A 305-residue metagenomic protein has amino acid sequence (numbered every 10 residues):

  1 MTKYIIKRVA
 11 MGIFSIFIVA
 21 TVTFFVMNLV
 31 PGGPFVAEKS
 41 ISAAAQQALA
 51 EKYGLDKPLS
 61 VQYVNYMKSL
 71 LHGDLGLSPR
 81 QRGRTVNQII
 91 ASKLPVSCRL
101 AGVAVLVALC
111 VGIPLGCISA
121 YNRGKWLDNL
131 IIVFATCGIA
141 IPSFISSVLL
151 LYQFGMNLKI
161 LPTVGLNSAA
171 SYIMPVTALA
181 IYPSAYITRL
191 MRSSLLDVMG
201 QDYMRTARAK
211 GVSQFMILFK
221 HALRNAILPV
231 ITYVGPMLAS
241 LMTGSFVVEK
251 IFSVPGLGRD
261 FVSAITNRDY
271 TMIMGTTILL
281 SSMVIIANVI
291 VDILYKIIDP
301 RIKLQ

Functional and structural regions predicted by a protein language model:
T2-K3, L94-L127, S143, L166-Q305: Alpha-helical transmembrane segments of integral membrane proteins, especially multi-pass inner/plasma-membrane
I6-I16: N-terminal signal-anchor/signal peptide hydrophobic helix marking the start of the first transmembrane segment
G12, K93, S97, V133-A140 (+1 more regions): Residue-level signal for discrete positions within transmembrane alpha-helices of multi-pass small-molecule
I16, A20, F24-L29, F144 (+5 more regions): Membrane-embedded alpha-helical segments of multi-pass transporters/permeases
I16-V64, R80, K159-M174: Hydrophobic alpha-helical transmembrane segments of membrane transport/permease proteins and related membrane-embedded
T23-L29, Y66-K68, V133-P162, A180-Y182: Membrane-water interface segments at the C-terminal ends of transmembrane alpha-helices in multi-pass inner-membrane
V26, V30, E38-S42, L71 (+9 more regions): Hydrophobic aliphatic residues
D56-I113: An internal, D/E-rich "acidic patch" concept
